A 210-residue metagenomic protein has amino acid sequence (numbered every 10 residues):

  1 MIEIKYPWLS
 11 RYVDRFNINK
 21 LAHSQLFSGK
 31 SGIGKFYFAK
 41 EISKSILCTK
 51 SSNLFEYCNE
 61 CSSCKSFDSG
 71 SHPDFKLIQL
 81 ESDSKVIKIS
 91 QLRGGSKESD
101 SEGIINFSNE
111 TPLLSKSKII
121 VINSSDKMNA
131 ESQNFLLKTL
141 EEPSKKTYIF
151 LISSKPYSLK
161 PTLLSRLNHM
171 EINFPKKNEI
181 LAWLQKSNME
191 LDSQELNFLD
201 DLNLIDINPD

Functional and structural regions predicted by a protein language model:
M1-E131: Clamp-loader machinery-focused feature within the broader ASCE/P-loop NTPase space
M1-S45, S66, K145-Y148, S154-D210: Charged, glycine-rich active-site and insertion segments that engage polyanionic ligands
P73, P112, P143-S144, P175: Proline-centered helix-kink/hinge sites
N106, K138, P161, S165: Conserved adenine-binding aromatic site and its adjacent loop/helix in ATP-hydrolyzing domains
N109, N134-L151: Conserved catalytic/switch belt of AAA+ P-loop NTPases
N123-N129, N134-L137, E141, Y157: Catalytic acidic motif of RecA-like/P-loop NTPases
